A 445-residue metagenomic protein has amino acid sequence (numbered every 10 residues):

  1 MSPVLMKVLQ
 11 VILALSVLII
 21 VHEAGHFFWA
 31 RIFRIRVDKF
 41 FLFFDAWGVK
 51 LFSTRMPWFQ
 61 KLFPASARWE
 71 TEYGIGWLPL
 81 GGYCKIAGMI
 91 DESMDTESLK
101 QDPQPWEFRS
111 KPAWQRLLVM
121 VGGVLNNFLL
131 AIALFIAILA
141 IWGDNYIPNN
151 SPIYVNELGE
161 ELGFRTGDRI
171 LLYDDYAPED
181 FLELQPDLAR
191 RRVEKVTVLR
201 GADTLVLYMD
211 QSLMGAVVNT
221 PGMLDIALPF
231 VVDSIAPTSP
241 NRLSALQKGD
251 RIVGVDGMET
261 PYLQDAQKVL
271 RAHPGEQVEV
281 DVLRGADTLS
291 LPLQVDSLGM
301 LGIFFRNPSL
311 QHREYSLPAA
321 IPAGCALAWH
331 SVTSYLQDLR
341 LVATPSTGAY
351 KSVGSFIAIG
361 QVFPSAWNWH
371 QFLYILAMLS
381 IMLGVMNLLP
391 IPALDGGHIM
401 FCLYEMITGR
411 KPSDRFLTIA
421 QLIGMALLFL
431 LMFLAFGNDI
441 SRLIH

Functional and structural regions predicted by a protein language model:
S2, D102-W114, T220, D225-G254 (+3 more regions): Functional transmembrane alpha-helices
P3-L99, L389-M406: Small-residue-rich helix-interface/hinge motifs
K7-Q10, V124, I375-M378, I419-F429: Alpha-helical transmembrane segments of integral membrane proteins
Q10, A14, G82, I86-E157: Internal alpha-helical transmembrane segments
L15-I19, K85, N127, A131 (+2 more regions): Alpha-helical transmembrane segments of multi-pass membrane proteins
F28, I32, I132, I136-I141 (+6 more regions): Structural signature of transmembrane alpha-helix termini at the membrane-water interface
D95-L134, Y173-A216: Interdomain regulatory linker/hinge segments that flank or connect interaction modules in polarity/junction/synaptic
I138-E179, V218-G254, M258-Y262: PDZ/PDZ-like domain segments forming the peptide/carboxylate-binding groove, activating on the N-terminal beta-strands
